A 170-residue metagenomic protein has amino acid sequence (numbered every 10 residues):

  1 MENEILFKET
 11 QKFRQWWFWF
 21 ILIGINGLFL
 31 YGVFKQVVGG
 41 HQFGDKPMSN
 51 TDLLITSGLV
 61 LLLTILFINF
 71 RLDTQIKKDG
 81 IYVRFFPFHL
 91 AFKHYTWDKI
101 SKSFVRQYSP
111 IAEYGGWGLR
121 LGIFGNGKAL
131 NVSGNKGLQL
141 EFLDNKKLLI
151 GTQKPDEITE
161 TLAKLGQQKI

Functional and structural regions predicted by a protein language model:
M1-M48, A129, K146, Q153 (+2 more regions): N-terminal membrane-targeting/pre-transmembrane regions
F7, Q75, H94, L149-T152: Short aromatic/basic micro-patch
F13, R84-K146: Non-transmembrane, membrane-adjacent beta-strand/coil modules in membrane-associated proteins and peripheral
G44-L62: Loop-to-helix transition at the N-terminal end of transmembrane alpha-helices
G58-F104: Conserved beta-hairpin
L63-N69, G137-Q139, K147-L148, T152: Alpha-helical transmembrane segments and their immediate juxtamembrane interface regions
I158-L162: Hydrophobic side chains in well-ordered alpha-helices
K164-I170: Generic C-terminal helix-cap and adjacent flexible tail
